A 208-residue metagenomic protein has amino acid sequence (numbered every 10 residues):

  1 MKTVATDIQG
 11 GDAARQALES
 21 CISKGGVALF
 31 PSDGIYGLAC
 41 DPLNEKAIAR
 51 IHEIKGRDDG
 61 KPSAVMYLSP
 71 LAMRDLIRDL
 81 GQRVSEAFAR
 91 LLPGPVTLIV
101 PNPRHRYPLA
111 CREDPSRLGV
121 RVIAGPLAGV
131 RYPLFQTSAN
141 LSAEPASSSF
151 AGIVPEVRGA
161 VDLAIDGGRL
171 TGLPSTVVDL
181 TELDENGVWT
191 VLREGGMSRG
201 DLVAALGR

Functional and structural regions predicted by a protein language model:
M1-R208: Active-site-adjacent structural elements in enzyme catalytic cores
